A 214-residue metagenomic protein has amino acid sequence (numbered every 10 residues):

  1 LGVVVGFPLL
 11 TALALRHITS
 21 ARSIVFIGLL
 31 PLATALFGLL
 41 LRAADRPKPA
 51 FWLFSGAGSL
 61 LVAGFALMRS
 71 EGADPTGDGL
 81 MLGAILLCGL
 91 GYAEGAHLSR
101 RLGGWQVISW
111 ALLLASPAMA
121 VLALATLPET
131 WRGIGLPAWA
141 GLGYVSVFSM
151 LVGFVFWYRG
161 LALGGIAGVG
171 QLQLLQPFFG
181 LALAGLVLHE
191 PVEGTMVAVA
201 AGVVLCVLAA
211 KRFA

Functional and structural regions predicted by a protein language model:
L1-S23, I27, L60-G64, S146-G164: Specific transmembrane alpha-helical segments of multi-pass solute transporters/efflux pumps, especially DMT/EamA
L1-T11, A50-A57, T76-A84, R132-V152 (+2 more regions): Loop-to-transmembrane-helix transition segments
L1-V5, L9, P31-L36, L86-G89 (+5 more regions): Hydrophobic/small/kink-forming positions within alpha-helical transmembrane segments of polytopic membrane proteins
L9-L13, L36, L40, G58-D74 (+3 more regions): Membrane-interface helix-cap regions at the ends of transmembrane helices in multi-pass membrane proteins
L15-R16, R42, S99, L161 (+1 more regions): Helix-capping/transition residues at the boundaries of transmembrane alpha-helices and the short helical linkers
T19-S20, R46, G103-G104, G165-G168 (+2 more regions): A helix-boundary/kink motif common to multi-pass secondary transporters, especially Major Facilitator Superfamily
L29, F37, P47-R69, L86-C88 (+3 more regions): Hydrophobic transmembrane alpha-helices of multi-pass small-molecule transport proteins
T34-L36, L40, S55-G58, S70-P128 (+2 more regions): Transmembrane alpha-helical segments that form core, pore/gating elements of small-molecule transporters/exporters
